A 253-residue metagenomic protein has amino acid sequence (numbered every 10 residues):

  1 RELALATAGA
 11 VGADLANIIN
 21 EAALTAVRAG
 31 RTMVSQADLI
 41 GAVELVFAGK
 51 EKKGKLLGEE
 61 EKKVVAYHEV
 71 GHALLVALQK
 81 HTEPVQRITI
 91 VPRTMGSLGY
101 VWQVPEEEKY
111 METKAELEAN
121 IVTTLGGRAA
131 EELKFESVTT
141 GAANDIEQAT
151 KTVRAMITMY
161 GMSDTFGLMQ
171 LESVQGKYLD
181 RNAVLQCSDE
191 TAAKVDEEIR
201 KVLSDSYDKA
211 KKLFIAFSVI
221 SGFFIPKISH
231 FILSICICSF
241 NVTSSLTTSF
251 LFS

Functional and structural regions predicted by a protein language model:
L5-A37, E44-K52, A73-V85, M156-S163: AAA+ ATPase "lid" subdomain C-terminal helix
V11, A22, L39, H68 (+4 more regions): Residue-level signature of catalytic and energy-coupling elements of molecular machines, predominantly ATP/GTP-dependent
L15, N20-A23, V43, G71 (+4 more regions): Alpha-helical structural signal
I40-L45, T94-S97: Short, conserved phosphate-binding/catalytic loop or strand-edge motifs used in phosphoryl-/nucleotidyl-transfer
K53-V64: Short pre-active-site segment immediately N-terminal to the catalytic Zn-binding motif
V64-Y67, A73-G222, I235, S253: Soluble catalytic regions of large protease machineries
S218-S221, P226-S229, S234-S253: Low-acidity, Ser/Thr- and Arg-rich intrinsically disordered low-complexity segments
